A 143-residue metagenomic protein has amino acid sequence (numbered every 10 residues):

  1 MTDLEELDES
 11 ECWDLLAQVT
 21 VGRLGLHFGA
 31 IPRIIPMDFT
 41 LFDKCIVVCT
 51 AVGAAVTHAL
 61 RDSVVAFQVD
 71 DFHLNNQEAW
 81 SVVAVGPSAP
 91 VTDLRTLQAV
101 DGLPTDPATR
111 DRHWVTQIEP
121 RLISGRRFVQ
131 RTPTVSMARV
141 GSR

Functional and structural regions predicted by a protein language model:
M1-R23: Short, basic/aromatic recognition patches
E6, S124-R143: Short, charged, intrinsically disordered terminal tails
A17-V19, I31-R33, S81, T109-D111: Short solvent-exposed loop/turn micro-motifs enriched in small/polar/acidic residues
V19-A51: Short beta-strand segments
A30, A54-V56, T132: Short, surface-exposed beta-strand-loop junctions and turns on beta-sheet-rich folds
C45-V47, Q117, S124: General beta-strand recognition
V52-W114, P120-L122: Short, structured beta-strand-loop surface elements
